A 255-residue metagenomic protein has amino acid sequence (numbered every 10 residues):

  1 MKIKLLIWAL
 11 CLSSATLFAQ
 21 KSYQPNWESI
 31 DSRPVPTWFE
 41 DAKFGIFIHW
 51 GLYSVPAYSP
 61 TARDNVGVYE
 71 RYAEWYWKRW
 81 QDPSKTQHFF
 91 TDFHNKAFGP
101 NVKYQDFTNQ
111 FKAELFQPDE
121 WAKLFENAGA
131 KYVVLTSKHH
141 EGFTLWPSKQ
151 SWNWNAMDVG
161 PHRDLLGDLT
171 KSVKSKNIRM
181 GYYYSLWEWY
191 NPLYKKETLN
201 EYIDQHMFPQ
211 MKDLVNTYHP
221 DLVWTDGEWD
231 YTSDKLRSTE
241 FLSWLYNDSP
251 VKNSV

Functional and structural regions predicted by a protein language model:
M1-K21: Bacterial Sec-dependent N-terminal signal peptides
Q20-V255: Mature catalytic domains of secreted/periplasmic carbohydrate-active enzymes
